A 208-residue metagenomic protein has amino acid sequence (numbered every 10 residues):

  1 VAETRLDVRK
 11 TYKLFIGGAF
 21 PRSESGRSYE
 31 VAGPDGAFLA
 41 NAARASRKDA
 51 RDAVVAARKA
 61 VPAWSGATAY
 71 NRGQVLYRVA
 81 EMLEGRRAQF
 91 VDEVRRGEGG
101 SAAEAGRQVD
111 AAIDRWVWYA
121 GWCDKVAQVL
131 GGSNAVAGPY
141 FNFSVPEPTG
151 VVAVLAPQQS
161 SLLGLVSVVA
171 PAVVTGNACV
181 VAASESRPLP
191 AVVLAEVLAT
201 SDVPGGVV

Functional and structural regions predicted by a protein language model:
V1-G138: N-terminal Rossmann-like NAD(P)+-binding subdomain of aldehyde/semialdehyde dehydrogenases
R95, V126-V208: Rossmann-like NAD(P) dinucleotide-binding subdomain of oxidoreductase/dehydrogenase enzymes
